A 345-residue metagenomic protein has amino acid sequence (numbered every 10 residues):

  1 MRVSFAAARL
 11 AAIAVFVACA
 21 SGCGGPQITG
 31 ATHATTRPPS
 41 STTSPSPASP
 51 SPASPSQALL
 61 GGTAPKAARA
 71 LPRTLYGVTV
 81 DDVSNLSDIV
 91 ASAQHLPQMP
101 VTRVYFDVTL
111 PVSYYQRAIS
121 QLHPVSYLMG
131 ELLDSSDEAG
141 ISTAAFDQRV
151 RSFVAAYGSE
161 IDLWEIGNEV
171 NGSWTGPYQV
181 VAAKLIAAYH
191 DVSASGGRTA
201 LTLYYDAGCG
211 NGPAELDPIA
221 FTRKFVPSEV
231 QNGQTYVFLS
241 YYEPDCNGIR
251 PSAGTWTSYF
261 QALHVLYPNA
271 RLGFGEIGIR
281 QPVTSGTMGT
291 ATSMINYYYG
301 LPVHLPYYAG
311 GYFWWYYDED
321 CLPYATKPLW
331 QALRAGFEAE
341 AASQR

Functional and structural regions predicted by a protein language model:
C19-G22: C-terminal motif of bacterial Sec signal peptides marking the signal peptidase cleavage site
G24-Q27: Bacterial signal peptide processing site
L60-V154, G158-S173, D206, Y242 (+4 more regions): N-terminal substrate-binding region of glycoside hydrolase catalytic domains
S84-A91, T109-S120, A145-F153, A207-E229 (+2 more regions): Alpha-helical scaffolding within the catalytic cores of extracellular/periplasmic polymer-degrading hydrolases
H123, A139-I166, P177-S193, A214-Q234 (+1 more regions): An active-site-proximal structural segment forming one wall of the substrate-binding cleft that immediately precedes
G130, D162, N168, L203-Y205 (+4 more regions): Aromatic- and acid-rich polysaccharide-binding/catalytic face of secreted or lumenal carbohydrate-active enzymes
D162, A270-R345: Substrate-binding cleft of secreted/luminal carbohydrate-active enzymes
A188-I219, P268-P282, Y308-Y317: Aromatic-lined carbohydrate-recognition surfaces of secreted/lumenal glycan-active proteins
